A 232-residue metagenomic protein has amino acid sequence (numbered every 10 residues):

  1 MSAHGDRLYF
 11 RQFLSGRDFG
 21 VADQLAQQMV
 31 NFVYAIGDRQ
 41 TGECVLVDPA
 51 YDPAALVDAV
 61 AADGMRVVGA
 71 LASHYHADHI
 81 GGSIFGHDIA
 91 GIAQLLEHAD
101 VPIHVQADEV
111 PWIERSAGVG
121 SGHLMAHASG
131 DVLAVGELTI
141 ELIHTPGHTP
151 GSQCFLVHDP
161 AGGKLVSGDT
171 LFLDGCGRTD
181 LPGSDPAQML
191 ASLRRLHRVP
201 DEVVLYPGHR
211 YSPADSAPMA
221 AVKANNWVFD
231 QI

Functional and structural regions predicted by a protein language model:
M1-C44, Y51-D63, A93-Q94: Zn-dependent metallo-beta-lactamase
Q12-D18, Y34-A35, G130-P160: Core dinuclear metal-dependent hydrolase active-site scaffold
Q12-V33, Q40, E114-G122, D174-G175 (+1 more regions): Active-site-proximal loop/helix segment associated with metal-binding centers of metalloenzymes
M29, D52-T139, G163, A224-V228: Active-site HxH/HxHxD metal-binding segment of metal-dependent hydrolases
E43-V47, L142-H144: Short catalytic-loop micro-motif centered on adjacent basic/acidic residues
V47, I103-A107, S167, P207: Hydrophobic residues in well-ordered beta-strands that form the structural core
P49-P53, P146-H148: Short beta->alpha connector loops
M65, R115-V119, E141-H144, T149-I232: Metallo-beta-lactamase
